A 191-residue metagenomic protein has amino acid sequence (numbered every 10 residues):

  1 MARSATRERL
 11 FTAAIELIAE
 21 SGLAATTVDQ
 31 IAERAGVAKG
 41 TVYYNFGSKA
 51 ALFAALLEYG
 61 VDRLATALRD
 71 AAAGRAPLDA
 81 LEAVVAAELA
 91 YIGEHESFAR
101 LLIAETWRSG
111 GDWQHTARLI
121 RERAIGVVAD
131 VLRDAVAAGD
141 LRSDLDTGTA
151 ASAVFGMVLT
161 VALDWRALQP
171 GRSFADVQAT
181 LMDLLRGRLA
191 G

Functional and structural regions predicted by a protein language model:
M1-S21, A25-V37, A50-A54: Basic, helix-initiating cap at the start of DNA-binding domains
G40: Key DNA-contact positions within bacterial/archaeal DNA-binding proteins
Y43-F46, A50: A short His-aromatic
A55, R69-F98, T147, A151-V154 (+1 more regions): Hydrophobic alpha-helical connector segments
D62-A65, G111-A138, G148-S152, T160-L163 (+2 more regions): Amphipathic alpha-helical packing segments from all-alpha helical-bundle domains
A90-D130, A167, G171: Short secondary-structure transition hinges
A90-E94, D130, D134, A151-R172 (+1 more regions): Amphipathic C-terminal alpha-helical segment
